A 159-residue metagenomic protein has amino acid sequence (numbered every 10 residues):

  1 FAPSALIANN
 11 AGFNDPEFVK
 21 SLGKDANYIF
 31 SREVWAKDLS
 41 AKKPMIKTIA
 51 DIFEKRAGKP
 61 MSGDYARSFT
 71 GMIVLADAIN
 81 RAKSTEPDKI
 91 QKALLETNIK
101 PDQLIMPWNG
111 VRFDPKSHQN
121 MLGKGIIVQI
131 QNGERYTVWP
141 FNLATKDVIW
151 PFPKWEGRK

Functional and structural regions predicted by a protein language model:
F1-F69, N80-K83, F141-R158: Extracellular/periplasmic periplasmic-binding protein-like sensory domains
I52-Y65, A76-V138: Segments of small-molecule ligand-sensing domains
I73: Amphipathic alpha-helical segments that line or abut small-molecule/effector binding pockets and mediate allosteric
